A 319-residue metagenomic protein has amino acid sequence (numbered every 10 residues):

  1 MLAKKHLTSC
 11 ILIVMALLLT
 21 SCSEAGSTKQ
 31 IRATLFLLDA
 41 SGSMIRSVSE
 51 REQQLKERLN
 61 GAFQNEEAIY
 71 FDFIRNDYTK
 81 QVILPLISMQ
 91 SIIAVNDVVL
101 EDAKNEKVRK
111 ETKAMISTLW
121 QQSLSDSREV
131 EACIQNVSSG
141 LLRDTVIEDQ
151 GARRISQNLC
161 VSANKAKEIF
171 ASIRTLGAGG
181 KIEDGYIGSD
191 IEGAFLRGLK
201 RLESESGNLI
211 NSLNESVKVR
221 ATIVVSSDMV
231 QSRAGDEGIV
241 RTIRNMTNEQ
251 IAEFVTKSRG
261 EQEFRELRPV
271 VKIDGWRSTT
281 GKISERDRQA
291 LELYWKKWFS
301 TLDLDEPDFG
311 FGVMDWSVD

Functional and structural regions predicted by a protein language model:
L2-I11: Bacterial N-terminal signal peptides that target proteins for export
T20-S21: C-terminal motif of bacterial Sec signal peptides marking the signal peptidase cleavage site
Q30-I45, I173-I182, V271-T279: Acidic/histidine-rich, surface-exposed loop or edge segments in extracytoplasmic proteins
Q30-R154, T222-V225: Von Willebrand factor
M44-V48, T79-I83, Q231-D236, T280-E285 (+1 more regions): Extracytoplasmic/secreted cell-surface and envelope-processing proteins
D102-K218: Von Willebrand factor
V230-D287: VWA/integrin I-like adhesion module and closely mimicked acidic/polar interface patches used
F264-D319: Eukaryote-biased recognition of electropositive, low-complexity segments and basic polyanion/acidic-motif-binding
